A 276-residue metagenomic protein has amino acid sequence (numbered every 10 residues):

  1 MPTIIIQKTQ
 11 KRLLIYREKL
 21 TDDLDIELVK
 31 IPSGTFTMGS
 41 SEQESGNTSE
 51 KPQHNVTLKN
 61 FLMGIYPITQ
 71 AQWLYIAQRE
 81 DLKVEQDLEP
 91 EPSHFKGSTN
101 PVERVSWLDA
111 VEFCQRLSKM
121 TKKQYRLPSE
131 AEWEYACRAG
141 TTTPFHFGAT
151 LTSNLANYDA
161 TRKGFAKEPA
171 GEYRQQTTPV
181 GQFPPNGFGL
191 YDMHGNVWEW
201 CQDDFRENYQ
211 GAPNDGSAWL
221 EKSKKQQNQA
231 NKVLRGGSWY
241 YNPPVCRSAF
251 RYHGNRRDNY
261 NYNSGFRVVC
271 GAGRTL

Functional and structural regions predicted by a protein language model:
M1-T21: Defense-system signaling and execution modules centered on TIR/cGAS-STING-like, death/scaffold domains and their
K11-R17, T177, F250, G265: Short glycine/threonine/proline-enriched tight-turn/helix- or strand-capping micro-motif at secondary-structure
E18-V84, S106-L108, G195, V268 (+1 more regions): A short glycine-rich, aromatic-capped structural motif
T37, S41-E42, K96-G254, N259-Y262: Functional-site microenvironments in short loops/helix caps that host divalent-cation chemistry
Q53-V56, H94, E172-Y173: Short, flexible turn/loop "capping" segments at secondary-structure junctions
L82-G97: Extracellular-facing binding/remodeling surfaces
N261-L276: Short, structured beta-strand segments at or near domain termini in extracellular proteins/domains
